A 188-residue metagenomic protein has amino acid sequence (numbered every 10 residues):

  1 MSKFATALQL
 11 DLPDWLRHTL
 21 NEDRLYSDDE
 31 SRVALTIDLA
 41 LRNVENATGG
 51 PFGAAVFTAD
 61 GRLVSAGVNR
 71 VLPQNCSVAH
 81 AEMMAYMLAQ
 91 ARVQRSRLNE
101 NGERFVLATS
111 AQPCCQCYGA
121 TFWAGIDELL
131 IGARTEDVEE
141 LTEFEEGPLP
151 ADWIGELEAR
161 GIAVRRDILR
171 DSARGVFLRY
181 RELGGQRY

Functional and structural regions predicted by a protein language model:
M1-N43, E103, A120, A124-Y188: Zinc-dependent deaminase
T36, G53, A85: Conserved hydrophobic/aromatic pocket- or pore-lining residues that grip, position, or stack substrates in active sites
E45-T48: Short loop/turn motifs at secondary-structure junctions and domain boundaries
F52-G61: Short beta-strand scaffold segments in enzyme catalytic cores
R70-M84, L88: A short, polar/charged loop-to-alpha-helix boundary motif
Y86-A111: Mobile, glycine- and charge-enriched loop segments and immediately flanking short secondary-structure elements within
L107-A124: Short, thiol/selenol-centered motifs that function as redox-active sites or metal-ligating centers
